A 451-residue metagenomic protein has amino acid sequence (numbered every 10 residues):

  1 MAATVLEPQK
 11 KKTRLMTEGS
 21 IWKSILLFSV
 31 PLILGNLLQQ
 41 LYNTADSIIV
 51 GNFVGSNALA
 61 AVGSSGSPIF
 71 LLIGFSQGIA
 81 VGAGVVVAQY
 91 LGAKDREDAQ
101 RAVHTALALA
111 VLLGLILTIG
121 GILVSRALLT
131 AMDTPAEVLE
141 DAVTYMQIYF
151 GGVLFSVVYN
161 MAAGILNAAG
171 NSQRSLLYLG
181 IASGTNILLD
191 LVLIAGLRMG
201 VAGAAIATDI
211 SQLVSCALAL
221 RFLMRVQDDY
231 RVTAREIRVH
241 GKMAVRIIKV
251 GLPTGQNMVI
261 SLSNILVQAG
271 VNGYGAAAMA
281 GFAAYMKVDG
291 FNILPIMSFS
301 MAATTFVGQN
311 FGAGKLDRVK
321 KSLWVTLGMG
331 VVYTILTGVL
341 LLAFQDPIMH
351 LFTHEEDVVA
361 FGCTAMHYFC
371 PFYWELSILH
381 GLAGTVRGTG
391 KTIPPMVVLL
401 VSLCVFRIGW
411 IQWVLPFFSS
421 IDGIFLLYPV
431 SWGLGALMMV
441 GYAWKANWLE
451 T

Functional and structural regions predicted by a protein language model:
M1-S29, V87-G152, G196-L252, V307-F372 (+1 more regions): Short alpha-helical transmembrane segments in multi-pass integral membrane proteins
E18, W22-L41, A45, P68-F75 (+6 more regions): Residue-level signal for short hydrophobic patches within transmembrane helices of multi-pass membrane transporters
L27-D46, I148, A182, S211-S215 (+4 more regions): Transmembrane helical elements of multi-pass membrane transporters/channels
L37, L41-L59, L129-A136, V192-M199 (+4 more regions): Helix-terminus/linker motif at the lipid-water interface of multi-pass membrane proteins
S56-S67, M146, A205, A276-F291 (+2 more regions): Small-residue hotspots at the loop-to-helix junctions and early N-terminal turns of transmembrane alpha-helices
L59-I119, S156-S175, I265, G281-V339 (+2 more regions): Small-residue-rich hydrophobic transmembrane alpha-helices
L71, N186-D190, C216-L220, I265 (+4 more regions): Hydrophobic transmembrane alpha-helices of multi-pass small-molecule transporters
A80, Y149-N167, S175-S183, A204-A217 (+5 more regions): Short runs within selected transmembrane alpha-helices of multi-pass transporters and secretion channels
